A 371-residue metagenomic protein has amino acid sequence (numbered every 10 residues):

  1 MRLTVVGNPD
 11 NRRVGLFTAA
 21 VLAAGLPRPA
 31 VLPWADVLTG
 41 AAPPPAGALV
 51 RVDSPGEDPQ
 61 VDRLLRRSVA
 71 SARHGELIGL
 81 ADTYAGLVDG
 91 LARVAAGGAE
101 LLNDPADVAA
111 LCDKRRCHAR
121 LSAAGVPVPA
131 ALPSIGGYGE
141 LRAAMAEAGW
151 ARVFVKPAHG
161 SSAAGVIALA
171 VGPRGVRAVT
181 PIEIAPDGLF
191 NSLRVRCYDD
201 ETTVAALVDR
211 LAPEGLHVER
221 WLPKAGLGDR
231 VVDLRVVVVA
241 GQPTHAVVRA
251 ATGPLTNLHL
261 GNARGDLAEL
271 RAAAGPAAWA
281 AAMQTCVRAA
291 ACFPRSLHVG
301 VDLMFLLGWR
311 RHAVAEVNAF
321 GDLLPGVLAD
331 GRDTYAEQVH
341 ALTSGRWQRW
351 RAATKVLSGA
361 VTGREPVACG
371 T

Functional and structural regions predicted by a protein language model:
M1-T4: Extreme N-terminal starter segment of soluble prokaryotic enzymes
N8-A20, A24-I135, G139-A143: Conserved N-proximal alpha/beta basic substrate-recognition cap immediately N-terminal to, or forming the N-lobe
D10-N11, H159-S162, P223-K224, P243 (+2 more regions): Short, solvent-exposed loop/turn segments at secondary-structure junctions
R67-I78, R177-F190, H259-A268: A solvent-exposed, charged loop/short amphipathic helix patch at secondary-structure junctions
R93-G215: Active-site nucleotide/adenylate-binding loops and adjacent lid/helix of ATP-dependent enzymes
V155, G165-L169, G175-P181, R230-A250 (+1 more regions): Beta-strand scaffold of nucleotide-dependent catalytic cores
Y198-W309: A long amphipathic alpha-helix within ATP-dependent nucleotide-binding catalytic cores
L258-H298, F305-T371: C-terminal active-site "lid" helix and adjoining low-complexity regulatory extension at the edge of ATP-using catalytic
